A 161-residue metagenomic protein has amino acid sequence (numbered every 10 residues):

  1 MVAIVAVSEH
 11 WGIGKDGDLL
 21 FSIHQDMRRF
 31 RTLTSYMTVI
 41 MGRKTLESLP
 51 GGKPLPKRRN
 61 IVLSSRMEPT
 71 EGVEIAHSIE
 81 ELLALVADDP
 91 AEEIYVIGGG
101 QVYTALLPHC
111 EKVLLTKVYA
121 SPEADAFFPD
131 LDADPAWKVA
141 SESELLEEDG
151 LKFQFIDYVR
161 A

Functional and structural regions predicted by a protein language model:
M1-A161: Enzymes that bind and transform nitrogen-containing heteroaromatic metabolites
